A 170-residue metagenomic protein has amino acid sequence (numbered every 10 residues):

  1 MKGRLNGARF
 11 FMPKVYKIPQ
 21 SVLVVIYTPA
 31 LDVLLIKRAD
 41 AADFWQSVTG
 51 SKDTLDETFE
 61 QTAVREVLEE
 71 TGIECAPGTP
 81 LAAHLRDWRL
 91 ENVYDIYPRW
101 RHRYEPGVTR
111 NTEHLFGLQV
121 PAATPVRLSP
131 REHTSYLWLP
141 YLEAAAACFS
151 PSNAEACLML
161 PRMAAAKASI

Functional and structural regions predicted by a protein language model:
M1-F11: Positively charged N-terminal leader segments that act as targeting/secretion signals
F11-V33, L55: Conserved N-terminal beta-strand and adjoining loop/helix that marks the start of the Nudix/MutT-like hydrolase domain
L23, V48, S135: Glycine/small-residue-rich pyrophosphate-binding loop that anchors the diphosphate of NDP-sugar donors
V25, V33-I36, H114-L118: Short, hydrophobic/aromatic-rich beta-strand segments within well-structured domains
T28-A76, L81-A82: Conserved Nudix-box catalytic region and its N-terminal flanking loop in Nudix hydrolases and closely related
I36, I96, L139: Hydrophobic residues at beta-strand termini and immediately following loops that shape nucleotide-binding pockets
A42-W45, W100-H102, T109-I170: Nudix hydrolase/Nudix homology domain
I73-T124: Active-site segment of metal-dependent pyrophosphate-handling enzymes, primarily the Nudix hydrolase catalytic core
